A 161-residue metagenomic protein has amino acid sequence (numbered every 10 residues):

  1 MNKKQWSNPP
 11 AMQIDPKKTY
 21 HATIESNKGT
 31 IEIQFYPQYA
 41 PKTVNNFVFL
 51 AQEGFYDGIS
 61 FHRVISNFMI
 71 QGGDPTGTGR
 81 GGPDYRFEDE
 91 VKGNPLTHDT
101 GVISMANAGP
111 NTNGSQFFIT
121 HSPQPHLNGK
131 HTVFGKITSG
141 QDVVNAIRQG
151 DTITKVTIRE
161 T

Functional and structural regions predicted by a protein language model:
M1-T161: Cyclophilin-like peptidyl-prolyl cis-trans isomerases
